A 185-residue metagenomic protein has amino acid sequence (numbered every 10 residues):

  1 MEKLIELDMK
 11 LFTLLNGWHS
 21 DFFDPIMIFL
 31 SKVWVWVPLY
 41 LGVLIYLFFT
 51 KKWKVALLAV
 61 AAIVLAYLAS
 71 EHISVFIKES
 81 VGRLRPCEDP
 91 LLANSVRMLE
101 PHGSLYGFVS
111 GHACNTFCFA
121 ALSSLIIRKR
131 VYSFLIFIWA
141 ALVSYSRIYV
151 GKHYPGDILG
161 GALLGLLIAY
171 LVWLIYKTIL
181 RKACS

Functional and structural regions predicted by a protein language model:
M1-L39, I73-S104: N-terminal transmembrane-helix/juxtamembrane module of multi-pass inner/ER membrane proteins
G17-I28, L47, K51, V55 (+2 more regions): Membrane-helix interfacial "entry" motifs
V33-W36, K54-L58, V131-F134, P155-G156: Short, aromatic-rich membrane-interface segments at the entry and exit of alpha-helical transmembrane domains
V43, A69, I73, I77 (+1 more regions): Alpha-helical membrane-inserting segments
L44-I73, S133: Interfacial segments of alpha-helical transmembrane regions
F49, R97-S185: Membrane-embedded catalytic cores of phosphoryl/pyrophosphoryl-handling enzymes
V60, V75-S80, I158, L174 (+1 more regions): Membrane-spanning helices that line or support transport/gating and their immediate boundary helices in channels
